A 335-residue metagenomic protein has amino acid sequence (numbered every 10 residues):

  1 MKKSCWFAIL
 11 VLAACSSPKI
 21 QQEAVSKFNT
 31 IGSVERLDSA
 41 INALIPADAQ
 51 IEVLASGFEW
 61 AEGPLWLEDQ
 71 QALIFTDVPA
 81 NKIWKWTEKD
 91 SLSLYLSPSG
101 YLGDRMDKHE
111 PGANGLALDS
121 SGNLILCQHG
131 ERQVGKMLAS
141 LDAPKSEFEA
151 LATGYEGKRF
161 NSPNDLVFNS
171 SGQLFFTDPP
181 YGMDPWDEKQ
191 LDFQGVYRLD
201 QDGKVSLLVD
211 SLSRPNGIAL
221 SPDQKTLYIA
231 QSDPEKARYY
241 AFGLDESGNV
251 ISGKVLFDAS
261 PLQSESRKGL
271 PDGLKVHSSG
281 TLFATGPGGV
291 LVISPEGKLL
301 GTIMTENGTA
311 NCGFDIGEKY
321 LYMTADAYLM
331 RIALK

Functional and structural regions predicted by a protein language model:
M1-A24: Bacterial Sec-dependent N-terminal signal peptides
S16-K335: Sequence-structural signature of mature extracellular/luminal beta-sheet repeat domains, prominently beta-propellers
